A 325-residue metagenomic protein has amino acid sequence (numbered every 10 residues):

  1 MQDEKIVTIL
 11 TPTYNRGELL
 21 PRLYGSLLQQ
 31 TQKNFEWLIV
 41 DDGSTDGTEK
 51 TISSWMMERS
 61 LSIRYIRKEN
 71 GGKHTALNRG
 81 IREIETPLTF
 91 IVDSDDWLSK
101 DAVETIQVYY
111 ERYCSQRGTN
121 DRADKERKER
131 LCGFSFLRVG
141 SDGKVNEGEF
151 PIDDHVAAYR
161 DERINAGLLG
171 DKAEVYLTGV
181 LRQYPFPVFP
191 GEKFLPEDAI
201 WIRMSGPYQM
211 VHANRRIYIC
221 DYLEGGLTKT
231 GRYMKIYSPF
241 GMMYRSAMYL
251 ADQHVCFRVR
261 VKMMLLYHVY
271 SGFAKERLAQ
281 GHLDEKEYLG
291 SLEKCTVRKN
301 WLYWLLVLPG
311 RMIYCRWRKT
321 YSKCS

Functional and structural regions predicted by a protein language model:
N15-Q29: Short, well-formed alpha-helical segments that are part of the catalytic scaffolds of diverse glycosyltransferases
P21, D46-W55, D101: Acidic helix N-cap motif at the loop->helix transition within catalytic regions of sugar-transfer enzymes
S26, D41-K50, D93: A conserved acidic beta->alpha catalytic loop
K68-I84: Glycine-rich, basic loop-to-helix element that forms the pyrophosphate-binding segment of sugar-nucleotide handling
T89: Short aromatic/hydrophobic "clamp" motif used to bind/position activated sugar donors
D101-G148: Conserved donor NDP-sugar-binding/catalytic core segment of glycosyltransferases
G140-K229: Conserved nucleotide-sugar donor-binding catalytic segment
N214-S325: C-terminal subregions of glycosyltransferases and related glycan-biosynthesis enzymes
